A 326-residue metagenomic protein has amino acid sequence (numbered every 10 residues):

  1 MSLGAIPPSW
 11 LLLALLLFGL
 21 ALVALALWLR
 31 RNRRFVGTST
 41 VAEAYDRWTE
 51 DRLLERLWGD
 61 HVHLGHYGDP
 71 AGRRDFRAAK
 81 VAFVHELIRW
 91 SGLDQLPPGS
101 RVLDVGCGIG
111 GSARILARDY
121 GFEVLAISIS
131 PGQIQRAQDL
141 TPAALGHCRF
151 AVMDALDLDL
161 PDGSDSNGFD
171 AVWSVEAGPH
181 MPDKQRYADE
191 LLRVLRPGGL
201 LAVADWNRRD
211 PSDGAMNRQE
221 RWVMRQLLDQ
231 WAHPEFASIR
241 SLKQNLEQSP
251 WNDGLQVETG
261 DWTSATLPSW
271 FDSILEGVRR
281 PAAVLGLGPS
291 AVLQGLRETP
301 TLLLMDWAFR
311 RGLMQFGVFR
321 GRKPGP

Functional and structural regions predicted by a protein language model:
S2-E55: N-terminal auxiliary segments of SAM/dcSAM-dependent transferases
R77-P98: Conserved alpha-helix/loop element of class I SAM-dependent methyltransferases that forms part of the SAM/SAH-binding
R101-L103, G111-D157: Class I SAM-dependent methyltransferase SAM/SAH-binding core
L156-V172: A short acidic, Gly/Pro-enriched loop at the edge of an enzyme's catalytic core that lines a small-molecule cofactor
A171-D183: A short SAM/SAH-binding and catalytic strip from SAM-dependent methyltransferases
Q185-L200: A short glycine-rich, Lys/Arg-flanked "PGG" loop and its adjoining helix->strand segment in the class I
V203-D205: Acidic carboxylate diad motif detector
A215-N217, W222-L293, R297-L313: Substrate-binding/catalytic lobe of Class I Rossmann-like enzymes that use SAM or dcSAM, i.e., the mid-to-C-terminal
